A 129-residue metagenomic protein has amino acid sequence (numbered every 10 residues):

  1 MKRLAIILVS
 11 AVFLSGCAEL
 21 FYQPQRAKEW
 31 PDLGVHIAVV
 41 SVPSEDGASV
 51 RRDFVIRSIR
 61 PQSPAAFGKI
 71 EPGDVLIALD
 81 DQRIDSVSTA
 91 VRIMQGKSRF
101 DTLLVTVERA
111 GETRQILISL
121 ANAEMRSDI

Functional and structural regions predicted by a protein language model:
M1-L4: Positively charged n-region of N-terminal signal peptides that target proteins for export
L14-G16: C-terminal motif of bacterial Sec signal peptides marking the signal peptidase cleavage site
A18, I77, R92-I129: PDZ-domain C-terminal substructure recognizer with occasional recognition of PDZ-binding tails
A18-F54, S58, G96, S119 (+1 more regions): PDZ/PDZ-like peptide-tail recognition elements
W30-G34, S49-D53, E71-P72, D85 (+2 more regions): Extracytoplasmic
V35, I56, A65, G73 (+1 more regions): Terminal peptide-recognition signature
V55-S63, D85-I93: N-terminal post-signal-peptidase region of extra-cytosolic proteins
A65-V87: Conserved PDZ fold ligand-binding element
